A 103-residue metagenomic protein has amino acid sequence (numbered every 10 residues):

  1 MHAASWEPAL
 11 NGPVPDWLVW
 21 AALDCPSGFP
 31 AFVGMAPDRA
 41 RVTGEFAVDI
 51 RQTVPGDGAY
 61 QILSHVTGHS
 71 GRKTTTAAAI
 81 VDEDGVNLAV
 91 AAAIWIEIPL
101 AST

Functional and structural regions predicted by a protein language model:
M1-V19: Catalytic strand-loop segment that frames the active site of acyl-thioester-processing enzymes
H2-A4, F46, I62, T76 (+1 more regions): Hydrophobic residues positioned within well-ordered beta-strands of beta-sheet architectures
S5-E7, D49, I94: Generic structural detector for well-ordered beta-strands
P8-L10, C25, Q52, E97: Non-catalytic surface loops within mature trypsin-like serine protease
V14-A22, I80, I94-I96: Non-transmembrane, interaction-prone segments in cytosolic or luminal domains
W20, D24-I62, T74: Hydrophobic beta-strand-centered segment that forms part of the acyl-chain substrate-binding groove
V54-G56, H65-T103: HotDog/MaoC-like acyl-thioester-processing domains
